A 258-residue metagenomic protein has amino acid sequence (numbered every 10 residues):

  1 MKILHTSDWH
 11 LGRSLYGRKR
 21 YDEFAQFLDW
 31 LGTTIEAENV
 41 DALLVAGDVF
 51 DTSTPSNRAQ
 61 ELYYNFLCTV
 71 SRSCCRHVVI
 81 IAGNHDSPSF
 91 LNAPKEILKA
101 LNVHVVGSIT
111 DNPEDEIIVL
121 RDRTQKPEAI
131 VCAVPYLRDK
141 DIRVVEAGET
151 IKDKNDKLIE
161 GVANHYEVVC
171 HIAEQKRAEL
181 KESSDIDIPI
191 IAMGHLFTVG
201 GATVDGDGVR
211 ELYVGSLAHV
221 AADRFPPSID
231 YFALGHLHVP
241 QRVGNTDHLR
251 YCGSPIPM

Functional and structural regions predicted by a protein language model:
M1-V45, F50-M258: Extended recognition/assembly regions associated with phosphoester-bond processing machinery
